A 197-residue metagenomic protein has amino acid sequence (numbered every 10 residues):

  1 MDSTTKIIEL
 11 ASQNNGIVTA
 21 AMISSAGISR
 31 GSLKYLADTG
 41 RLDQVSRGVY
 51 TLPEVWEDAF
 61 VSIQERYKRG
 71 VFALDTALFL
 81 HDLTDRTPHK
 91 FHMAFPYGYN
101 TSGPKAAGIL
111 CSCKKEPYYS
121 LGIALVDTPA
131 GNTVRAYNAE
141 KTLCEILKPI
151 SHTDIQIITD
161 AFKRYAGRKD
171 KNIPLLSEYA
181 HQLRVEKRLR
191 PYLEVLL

Functional and structural regions predicted by a protein language model:
M1, T19-A21, A26: Conserved short "hinge" loops at termini or chain/domain junctions
M1-G16: Short amphipathic alpha-helical interface segments
K6, I17-M22, A37, V49-L197: Nucleic-acid-binding surface
S12, S25-A26, R66: Charged, low-complexity surface patches
S25-D38: Short amphipathic alpha-helical interaction segments
G40-R47: A short, conserved structural fragment
